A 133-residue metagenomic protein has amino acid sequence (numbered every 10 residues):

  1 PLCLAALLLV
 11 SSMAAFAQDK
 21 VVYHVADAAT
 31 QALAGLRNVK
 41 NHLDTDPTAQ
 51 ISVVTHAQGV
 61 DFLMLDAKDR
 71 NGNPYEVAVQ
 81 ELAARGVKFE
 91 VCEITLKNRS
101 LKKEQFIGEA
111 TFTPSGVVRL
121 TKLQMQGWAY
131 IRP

Functional and structural regions predicted by a protein language model:
P1-C3: Bacterial N-terminal signal peptides that target proteins for export
S11-S12: N-terminal signal peptide c-region/cleavage motif recognized by signal peptidases
F16-P133: Secreted/extracellular ectodomain signature
